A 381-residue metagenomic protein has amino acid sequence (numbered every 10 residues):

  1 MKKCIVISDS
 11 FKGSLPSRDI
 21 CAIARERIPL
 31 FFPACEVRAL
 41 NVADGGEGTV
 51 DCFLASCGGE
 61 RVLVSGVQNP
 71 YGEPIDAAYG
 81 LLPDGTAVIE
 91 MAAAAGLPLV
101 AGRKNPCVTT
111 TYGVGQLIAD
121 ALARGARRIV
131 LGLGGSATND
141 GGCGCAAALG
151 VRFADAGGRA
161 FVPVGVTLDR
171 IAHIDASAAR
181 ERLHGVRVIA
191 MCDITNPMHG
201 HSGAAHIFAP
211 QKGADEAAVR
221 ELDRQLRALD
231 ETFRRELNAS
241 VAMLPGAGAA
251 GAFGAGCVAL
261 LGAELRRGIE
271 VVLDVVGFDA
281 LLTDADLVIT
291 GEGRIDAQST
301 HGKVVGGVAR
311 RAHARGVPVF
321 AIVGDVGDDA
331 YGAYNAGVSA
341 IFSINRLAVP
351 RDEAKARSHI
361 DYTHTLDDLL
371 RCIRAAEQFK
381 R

Functional and structural regions predicted by a protein language model:
M1-L133, A137-R381: N-terminal loops that bind phosphate or other acidic moieties and the adjacent beta-alpha structural core
